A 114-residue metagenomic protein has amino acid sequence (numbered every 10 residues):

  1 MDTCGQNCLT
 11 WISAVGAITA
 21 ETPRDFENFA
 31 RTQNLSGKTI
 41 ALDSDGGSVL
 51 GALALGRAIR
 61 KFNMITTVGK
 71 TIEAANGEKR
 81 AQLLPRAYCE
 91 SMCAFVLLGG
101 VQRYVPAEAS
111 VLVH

Functional and structural regions predicted by a protein language model:
M1-H114: Terminal-region recognition feature
